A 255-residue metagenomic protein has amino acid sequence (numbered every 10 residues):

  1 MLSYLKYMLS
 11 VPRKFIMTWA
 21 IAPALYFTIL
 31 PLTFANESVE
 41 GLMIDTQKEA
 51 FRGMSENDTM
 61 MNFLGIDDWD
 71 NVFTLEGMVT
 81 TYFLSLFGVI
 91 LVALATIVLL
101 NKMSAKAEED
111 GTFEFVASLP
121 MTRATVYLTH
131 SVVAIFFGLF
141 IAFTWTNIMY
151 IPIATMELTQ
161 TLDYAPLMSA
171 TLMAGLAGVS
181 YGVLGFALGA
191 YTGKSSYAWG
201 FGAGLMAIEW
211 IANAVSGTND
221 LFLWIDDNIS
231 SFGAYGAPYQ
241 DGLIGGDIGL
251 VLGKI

Functional and structural regions predicted by a protein language model:
M1-P23: Aromatic- and glycine-rich beta-strand/loop motifs that create alpha-glucan
Y4, V11-P12, I29-E76, A198-I255: Terminal transmembrane helical anchor/hairpin motif
T28, L32, L128-A190: Secretory targeting signals
V79-A105: Long, hydrophobic alpha-helical segments
Y82, L94-I97, F137, A165-A170 (+1 more regions): Short alpha-helical transmembrane interface motifs in multi-pass membrane proteins
A93-L100, T112, I148, V183-L184: Hydrophobic/aromatic residues in alpha-helical transmembrane segments
I97-A117, S131: Transmembrane helix boundary and interhelical loop/hinge segments in multi-pass membrane proteins
